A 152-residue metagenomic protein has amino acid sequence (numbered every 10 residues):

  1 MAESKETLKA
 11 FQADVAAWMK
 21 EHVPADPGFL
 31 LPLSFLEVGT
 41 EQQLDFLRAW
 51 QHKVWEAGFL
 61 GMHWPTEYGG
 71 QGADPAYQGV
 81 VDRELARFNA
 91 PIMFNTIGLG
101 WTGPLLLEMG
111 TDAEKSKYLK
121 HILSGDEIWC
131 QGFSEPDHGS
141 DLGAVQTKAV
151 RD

Functional and structural regions predicted by a protein language model:
M1-Q12: Intrinsic disorder at enzyme termini
L8, M19, T111: Residue-level signal for inorganic ion chemistry
F11-E21: N-terminal helical capping/dimerization or prosegment-like subdomains of hydrolases acting on amide or phosphate bonds
P24, L30-D152: Glycine-rich flavin
